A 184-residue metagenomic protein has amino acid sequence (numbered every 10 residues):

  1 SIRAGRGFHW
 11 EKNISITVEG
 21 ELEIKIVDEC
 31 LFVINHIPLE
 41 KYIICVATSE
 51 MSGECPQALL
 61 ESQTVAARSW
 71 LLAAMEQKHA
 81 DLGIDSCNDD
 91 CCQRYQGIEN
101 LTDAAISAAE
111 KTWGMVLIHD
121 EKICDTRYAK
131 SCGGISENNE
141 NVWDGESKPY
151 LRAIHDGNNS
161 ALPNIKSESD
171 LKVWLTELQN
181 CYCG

Functional and structural regions predicted by a protein language model:
S1-G184: Conserved, single-site charged/polar hotspot
